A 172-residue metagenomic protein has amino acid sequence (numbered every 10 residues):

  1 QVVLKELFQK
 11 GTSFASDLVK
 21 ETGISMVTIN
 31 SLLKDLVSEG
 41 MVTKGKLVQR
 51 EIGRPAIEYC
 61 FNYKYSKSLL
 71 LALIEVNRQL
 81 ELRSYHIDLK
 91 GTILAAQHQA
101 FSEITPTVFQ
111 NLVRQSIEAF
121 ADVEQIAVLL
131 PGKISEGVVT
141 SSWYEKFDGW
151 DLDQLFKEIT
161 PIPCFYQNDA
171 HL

Functional and structural regions predicted by a protein language model:
V2-K5: Pre-recognition alpha-helix immediately N-terminal to the DNA-recognition helix within helix-turn-helix or winged-helix
F8-D17, E21: Short capping segments at the starts of secondary-structure elements
K20, V37-S38: Alpha-helical residues within the helix-turn-helix
S25-T28, L32: Short coil turns linking two alpha-helices in DNA-binding domains
E39-G53: Beta-hairpin "wing" of winged helix-turn-helix
G53-L94: Gly/Thr-rich phosphate-binding beta-strand-loop-beta motif of the actin/hexokinase/Hsp70
I93-R114, D122-L172: Glycine-rich phosphate-binding loop and adjoining helix at the ATP-binding site of ATP-dependent phosphoryl-transfer
